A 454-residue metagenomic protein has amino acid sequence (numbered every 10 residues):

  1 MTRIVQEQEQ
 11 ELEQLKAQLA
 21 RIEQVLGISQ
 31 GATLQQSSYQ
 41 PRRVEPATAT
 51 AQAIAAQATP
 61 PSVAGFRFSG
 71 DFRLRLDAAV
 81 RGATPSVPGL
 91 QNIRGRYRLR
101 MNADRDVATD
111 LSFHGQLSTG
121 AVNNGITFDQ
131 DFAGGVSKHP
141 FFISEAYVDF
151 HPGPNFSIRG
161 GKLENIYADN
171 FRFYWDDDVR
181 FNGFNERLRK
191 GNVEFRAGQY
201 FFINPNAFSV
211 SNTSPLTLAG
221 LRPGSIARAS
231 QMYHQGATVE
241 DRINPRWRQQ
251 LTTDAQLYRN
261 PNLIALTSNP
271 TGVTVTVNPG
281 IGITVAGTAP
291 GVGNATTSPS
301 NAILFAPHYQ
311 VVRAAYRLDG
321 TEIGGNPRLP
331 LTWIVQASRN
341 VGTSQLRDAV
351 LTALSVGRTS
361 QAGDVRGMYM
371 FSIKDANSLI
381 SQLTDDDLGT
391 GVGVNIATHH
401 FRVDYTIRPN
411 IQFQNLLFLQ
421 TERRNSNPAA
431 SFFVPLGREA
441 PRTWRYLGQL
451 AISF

Functional and structural regions predicted by a protein language model:
M1-P88, P245, F454: N-terminal periplasmic/intermembrane-space "pro-region" immediately following the signal or transit peptide
Q57-F68, V107-F113, P154-N155, G191-R196 (+5 more regions): Short loop/turn motifs that connect adjacent beta-strands in outer-membrane beta-barrel proteins
G70, G115, G160, E186 (+8 more regions): Membrane-embedded beta-strand positions of outer-membrane beta-barrel proteins
L74, L99-R105, E145-F150, F184-L188 (+6 more regions): Residues on the lipid-exposed face of transmembrane beta-strands in outer-membrane beta-barrel proteins
L74-V80, T109, L117-N123, E164-I166 (+9 more regions): Transmembrane beta-strands of outer-membrane beta-barrel pores
R75-R98, A103-P154, Y167-D176, R222 (+3 more regions): Surface-exposed loop and membrane-interface regions of Gram-negative outer-membrane beta-barrel proteins
P85-P88, F132-G135, W247, T267-F454: Outer-membrane beta-barrel pore domains
V122-E145, F150-R246, Q256-I303, N377-V392: Surface-exposed coil loops of outer-membrane beta-barrel proteins
